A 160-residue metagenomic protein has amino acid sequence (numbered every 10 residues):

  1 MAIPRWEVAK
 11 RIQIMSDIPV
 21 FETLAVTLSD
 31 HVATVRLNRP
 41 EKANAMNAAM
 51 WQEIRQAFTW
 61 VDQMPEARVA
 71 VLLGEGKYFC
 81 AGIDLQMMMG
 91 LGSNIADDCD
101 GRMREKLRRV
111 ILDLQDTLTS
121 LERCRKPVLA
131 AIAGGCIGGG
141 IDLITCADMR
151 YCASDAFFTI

Functional and structural regions predicted by a protein language model:
R11-E75: Conserved CoA-thioester-binding segment of acyl-CoA-metabolizing enzymes
V35, L72, D84, L143-T145: Hydrophobic/aromatic residues within transmembrane alpha-helices of multi-pass small-molecule transporters
A49, E53, D113, S120: Charged catalytic carboxylate motif
M64, C124-R125: Acidic-histidine catalytic/liganding microenvironments
G74-T117: Glycine- (often His-adjacent) and acidic-residue-rich active-site loop that binds/positions the CoA thioester
T117-C124, A131, I137-I160: CoA-thioester-processing core
